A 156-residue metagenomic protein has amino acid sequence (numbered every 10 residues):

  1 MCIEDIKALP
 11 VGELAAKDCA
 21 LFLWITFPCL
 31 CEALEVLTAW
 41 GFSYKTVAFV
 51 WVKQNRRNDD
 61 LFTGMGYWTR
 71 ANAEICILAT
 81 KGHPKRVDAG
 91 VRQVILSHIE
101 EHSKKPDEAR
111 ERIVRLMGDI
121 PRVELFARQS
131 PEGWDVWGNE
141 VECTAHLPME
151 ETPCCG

Functional and structural regions predicted by a protein language model:
M1-G156: Class I S-adenosyl-L-methionine-dependent methyltransferase catalytic core
